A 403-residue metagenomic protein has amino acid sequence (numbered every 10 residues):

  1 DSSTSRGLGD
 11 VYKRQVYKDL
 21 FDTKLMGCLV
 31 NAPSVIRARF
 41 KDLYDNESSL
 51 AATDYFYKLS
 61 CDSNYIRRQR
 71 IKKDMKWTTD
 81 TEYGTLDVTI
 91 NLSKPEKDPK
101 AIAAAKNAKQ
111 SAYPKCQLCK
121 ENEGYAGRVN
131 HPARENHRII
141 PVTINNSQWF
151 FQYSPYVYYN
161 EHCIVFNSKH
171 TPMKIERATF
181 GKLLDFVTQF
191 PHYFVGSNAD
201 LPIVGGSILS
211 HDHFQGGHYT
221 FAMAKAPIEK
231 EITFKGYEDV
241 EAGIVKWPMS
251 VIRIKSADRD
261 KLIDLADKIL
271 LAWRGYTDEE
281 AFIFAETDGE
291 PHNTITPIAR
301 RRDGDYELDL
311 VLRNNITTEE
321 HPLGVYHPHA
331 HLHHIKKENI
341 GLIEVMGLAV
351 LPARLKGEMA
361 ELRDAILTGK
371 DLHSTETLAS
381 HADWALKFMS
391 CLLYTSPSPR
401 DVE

Functional and structural regions predicted by a protein language model:
D1-S3: Intrinsically disordered, low-structural-confidence terminal and linker regions
G7-Q15, Y394-P399: Conserved small/polar residues in nucleotide/adenosyl-binding loops
N46-N146, Q152: Low-complexity, highly charged intrinsically disordered N-terminal segments that act as targeting/localization
D80, V142-T143, Q152-Y159, A242-V245 (+1 more regions): Short glycine/proline-enriched loop/turn "hinge" motifs that connect secondary-structure elements and lie
N136-R138, S168-V195: Helical scaffold of the NTase/Pol beta-like nucleotidyltransferase catalytic core
S154-K169, P248: Residues forming anionic-ligand binding surfaces in small-molecule and nucleic-acid pockets of primarily soluble enzymes
E161-N167, G205-F221: Histidine-centered divalent-metal-coordination microenvironment in nucleic-acid enzymes
F194-V195, L201-S207, H218-S396: Conserved His + Asp/Glu catalytic blocks
